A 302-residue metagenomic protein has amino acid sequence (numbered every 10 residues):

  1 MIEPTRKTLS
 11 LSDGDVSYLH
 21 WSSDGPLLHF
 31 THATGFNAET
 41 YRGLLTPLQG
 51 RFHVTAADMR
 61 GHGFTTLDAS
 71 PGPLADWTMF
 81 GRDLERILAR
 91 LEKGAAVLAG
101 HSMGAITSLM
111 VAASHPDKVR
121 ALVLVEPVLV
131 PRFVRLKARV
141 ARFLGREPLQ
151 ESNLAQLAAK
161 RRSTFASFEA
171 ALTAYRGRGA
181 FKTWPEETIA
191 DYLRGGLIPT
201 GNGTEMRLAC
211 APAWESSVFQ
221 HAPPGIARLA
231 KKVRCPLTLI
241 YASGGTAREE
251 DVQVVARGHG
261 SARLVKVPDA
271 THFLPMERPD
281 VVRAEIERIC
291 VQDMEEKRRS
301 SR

Functional and structural regions predicted by a protein language model:
M1-T31, Q49-H53, P71-L74, E92-G94 (+2 more regions): Alpha/beta-hydrolase fold catalytic core
L19-A69, I87: Conserved HGGG/HGGXW glycine-rich cap/lid loop of the alpha/beta-hydrolase fold
T55, M59-A99, A138-A141, A284: Active-site loop/oxyanion-hole signature of alpha/beta-hydrolase fold enzymes
M59-G61, L67, P127, G244 (+1 more regions): Active-site loop/turn elements of alpha/beta-hydrolase fold enzymes, especially the short glycine-/histidine-rich
G94-R139: Conserved hydrolase catalytic core segment
V134-G201, V218: Helix-rich cap/lid subdomain of alpha/beta-hydrolase
E187-A190, R194-R257: Conserved serine/cysteine hydrolase catalytic core
A270-P279: Catalytic histidine-centered segment of alpha/beta-hydrolase-like enzymes
